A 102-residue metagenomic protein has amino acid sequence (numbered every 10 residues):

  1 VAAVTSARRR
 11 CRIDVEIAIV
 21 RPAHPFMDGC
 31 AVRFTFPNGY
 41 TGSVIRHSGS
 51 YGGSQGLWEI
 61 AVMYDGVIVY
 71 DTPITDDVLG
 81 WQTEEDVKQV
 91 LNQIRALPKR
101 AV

Functional and structural regions predicted by a protein language model:
A2-V102: Catalytic phosphate/metal-binding cores of nucleic-acid and nucleotide-processing enzymes, i.e., regions that mediate
